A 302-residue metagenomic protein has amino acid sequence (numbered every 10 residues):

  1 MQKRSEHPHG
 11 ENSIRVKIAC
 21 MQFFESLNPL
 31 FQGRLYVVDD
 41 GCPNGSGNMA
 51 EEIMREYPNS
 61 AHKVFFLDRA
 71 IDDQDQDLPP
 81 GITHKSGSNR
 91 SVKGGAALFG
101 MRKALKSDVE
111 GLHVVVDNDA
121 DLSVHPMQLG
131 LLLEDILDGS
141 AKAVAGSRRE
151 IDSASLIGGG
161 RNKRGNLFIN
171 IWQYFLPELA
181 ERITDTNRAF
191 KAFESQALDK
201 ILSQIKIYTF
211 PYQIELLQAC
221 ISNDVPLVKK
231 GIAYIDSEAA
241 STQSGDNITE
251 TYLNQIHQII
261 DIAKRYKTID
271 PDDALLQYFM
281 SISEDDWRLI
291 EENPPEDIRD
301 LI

Functional and structural regions predicted by a protein language model:
K3-N28: Short, well-formed alpha-helical segments that are part of the catalytic scaffolds of diverse glycosyltransferases
P29-C42, F65-A70: Short beta-strand/loop segment that forms part of the nucleotide-sugar
N48-E110: Active-site-proximal specificity loops/subdomain of glycosyltransferases
Q76-F99, K103, H125-S203: Acceptor/aglycone-binding surface of glycosyltransferases and processive sugar-polymer synthases
V109-L112, S140-V144, V225: Short, high-confidence coil segments that cap the C-terminus of an alpha-helix and link into the following beta-strand
V109-S123: Short beta-strand-to-loop acidic/aromatic patch adjacent to the donor-nucleotide binding site
S203-E215: Donor nucleotide-sugar recognition loop
I214-I302: C-terminal catalytic/acceptor-binding lobe
